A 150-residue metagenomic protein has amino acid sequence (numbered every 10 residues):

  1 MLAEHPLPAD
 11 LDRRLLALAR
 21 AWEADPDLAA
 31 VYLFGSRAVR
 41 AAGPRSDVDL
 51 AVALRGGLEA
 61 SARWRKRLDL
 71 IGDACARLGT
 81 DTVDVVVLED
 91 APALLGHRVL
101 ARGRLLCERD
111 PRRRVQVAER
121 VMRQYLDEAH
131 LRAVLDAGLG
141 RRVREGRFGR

Functional and structural regions predicted by a protein language model:
M1-A30, A38-P44, R55-R150: Catalytic core of pol beta-like nucleotidyltransferases
D49-V52: Short, aliphatic-rich beta-strand segments
